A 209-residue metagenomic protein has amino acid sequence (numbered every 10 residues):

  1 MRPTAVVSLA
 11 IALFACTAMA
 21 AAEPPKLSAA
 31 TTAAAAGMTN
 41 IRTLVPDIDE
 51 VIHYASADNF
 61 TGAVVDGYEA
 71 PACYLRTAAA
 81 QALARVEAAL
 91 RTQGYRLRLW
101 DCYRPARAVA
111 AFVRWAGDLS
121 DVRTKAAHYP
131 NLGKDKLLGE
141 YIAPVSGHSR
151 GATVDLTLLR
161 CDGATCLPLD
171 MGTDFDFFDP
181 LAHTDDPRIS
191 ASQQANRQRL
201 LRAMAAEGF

Functional and structural regions predicted by a protein language model:
M1-A5: Positively charged n-region of N-terminal signal peptides that target proteins for export
V7-T17: Bacterial N-terminal signal peptides
M19-C102, V109-A110, R114-F209: Extracytoplasmic cell-surface/polysaccharide-interacting catalytic and binding patches
